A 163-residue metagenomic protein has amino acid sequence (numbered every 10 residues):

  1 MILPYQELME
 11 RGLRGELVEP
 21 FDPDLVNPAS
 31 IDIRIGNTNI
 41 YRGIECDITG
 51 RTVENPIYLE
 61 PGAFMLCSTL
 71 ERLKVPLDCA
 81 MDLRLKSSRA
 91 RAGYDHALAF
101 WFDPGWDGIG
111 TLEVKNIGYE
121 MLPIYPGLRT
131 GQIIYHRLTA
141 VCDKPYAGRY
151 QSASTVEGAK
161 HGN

Functional and structural regions predicted by a protein language model:
M1-N163: DUTPase catalytic domain/fold
